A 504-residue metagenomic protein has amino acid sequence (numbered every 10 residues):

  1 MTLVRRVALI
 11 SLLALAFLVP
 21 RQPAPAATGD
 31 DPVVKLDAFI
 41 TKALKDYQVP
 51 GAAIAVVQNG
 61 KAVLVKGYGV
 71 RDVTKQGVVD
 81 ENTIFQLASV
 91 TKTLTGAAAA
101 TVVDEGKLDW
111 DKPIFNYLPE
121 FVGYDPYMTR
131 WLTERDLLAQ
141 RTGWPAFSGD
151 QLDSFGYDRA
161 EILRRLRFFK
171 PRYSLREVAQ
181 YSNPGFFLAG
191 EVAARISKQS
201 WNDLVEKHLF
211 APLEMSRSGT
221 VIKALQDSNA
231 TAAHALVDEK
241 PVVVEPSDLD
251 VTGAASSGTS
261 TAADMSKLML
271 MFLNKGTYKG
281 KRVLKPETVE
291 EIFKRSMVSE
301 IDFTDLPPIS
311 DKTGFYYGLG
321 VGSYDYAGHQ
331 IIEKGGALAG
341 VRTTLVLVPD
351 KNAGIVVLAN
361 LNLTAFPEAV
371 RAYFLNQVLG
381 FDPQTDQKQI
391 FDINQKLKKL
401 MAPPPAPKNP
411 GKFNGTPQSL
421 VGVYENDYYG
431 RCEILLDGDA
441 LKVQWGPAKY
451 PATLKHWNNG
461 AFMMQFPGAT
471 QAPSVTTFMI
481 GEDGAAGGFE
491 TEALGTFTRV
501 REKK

Functional and structural regions predicted by a protein language model:
A8-P20: Bacterial N-terminal signal peptides
P20-A27: Signal peptide processing junction and immediate N-terminal pro/mature segment of secreted/exported proteins
A26, S299, H329, A369-K504: Peripheral terminal and inter-domain segments
G29-L87, K107-D109, N116, G123-Y124 (+3 more regions): Short, conserved catalytic-motif segment at the N-terminal edge
Q48-G51, G340-R342, Y428: Short, small/polar residue-rich loop motifs at catalytic or cofactor-binding pockets
V63, E333-K334, T344-L347, K351-N360 (+1 more regions): Short, well-ordered beta-strand elements
Y68-V73, D125-A339, T343-T344: Short, surface-exposed loop or secondary-structure junction motifs that flank catalytic or metal-binding residues
P349-P383: Contiguous hydrophobic, core-forming segments of folded domains
